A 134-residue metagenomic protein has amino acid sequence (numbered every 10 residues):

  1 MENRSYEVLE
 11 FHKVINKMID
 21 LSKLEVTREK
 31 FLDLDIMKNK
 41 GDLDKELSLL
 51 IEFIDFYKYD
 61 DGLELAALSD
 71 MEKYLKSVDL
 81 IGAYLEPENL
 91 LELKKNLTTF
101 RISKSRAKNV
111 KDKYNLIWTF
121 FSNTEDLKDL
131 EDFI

Functional and structural regions predicted by a protein language model:
M1-I134: Conserved amphipathic alpha-helical "coupling/scaffold" segments that transmit conformational changes between domains
